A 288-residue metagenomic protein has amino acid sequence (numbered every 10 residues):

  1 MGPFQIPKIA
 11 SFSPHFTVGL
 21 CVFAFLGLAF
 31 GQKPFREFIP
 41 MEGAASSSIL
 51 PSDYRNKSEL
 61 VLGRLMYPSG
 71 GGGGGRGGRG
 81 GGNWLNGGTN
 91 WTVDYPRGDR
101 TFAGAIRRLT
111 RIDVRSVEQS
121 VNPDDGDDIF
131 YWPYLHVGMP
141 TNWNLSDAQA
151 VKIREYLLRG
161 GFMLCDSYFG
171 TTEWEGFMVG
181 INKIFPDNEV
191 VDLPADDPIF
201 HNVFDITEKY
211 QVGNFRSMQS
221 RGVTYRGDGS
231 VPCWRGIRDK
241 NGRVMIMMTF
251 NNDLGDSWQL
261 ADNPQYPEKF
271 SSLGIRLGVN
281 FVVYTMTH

Functional and structural regions predicted by a protein language model:
M1-F12: N-terminal secretory signal peptides that target proteins for export/translocation
A10, L26-F30: Mature exported/compartmentalized surface modules and terminal targeting/interaction regions
H15-G27: Bacterial N-terminal signal peptides
F30-Y134, P140-T141, D253-H288: Aromatic-Pro/Gly-enriched surface loop or interdomain linker that acts as a lid/target-recognition segment
E37-A44, G70-G77, E173-L260, F270 (+1 more regions): An acidic, glycine-rich "communication" segment
S58-L60, F130-L135, R159-F162, N188 (+1 more regions): Loop/turn elements at helix/coil->beta-strand transitions in domains of secreted/extracellular proteins
T92-M178, K183, V212-M218, T249: Helical hinge/lid and interdomain linker segments adjacent to catalytic or ligand-binding clefts that mediate domain
G161, N182-P186, V282, M286: Hydrophobic/aromatic-lined pockets within catalytic cores
